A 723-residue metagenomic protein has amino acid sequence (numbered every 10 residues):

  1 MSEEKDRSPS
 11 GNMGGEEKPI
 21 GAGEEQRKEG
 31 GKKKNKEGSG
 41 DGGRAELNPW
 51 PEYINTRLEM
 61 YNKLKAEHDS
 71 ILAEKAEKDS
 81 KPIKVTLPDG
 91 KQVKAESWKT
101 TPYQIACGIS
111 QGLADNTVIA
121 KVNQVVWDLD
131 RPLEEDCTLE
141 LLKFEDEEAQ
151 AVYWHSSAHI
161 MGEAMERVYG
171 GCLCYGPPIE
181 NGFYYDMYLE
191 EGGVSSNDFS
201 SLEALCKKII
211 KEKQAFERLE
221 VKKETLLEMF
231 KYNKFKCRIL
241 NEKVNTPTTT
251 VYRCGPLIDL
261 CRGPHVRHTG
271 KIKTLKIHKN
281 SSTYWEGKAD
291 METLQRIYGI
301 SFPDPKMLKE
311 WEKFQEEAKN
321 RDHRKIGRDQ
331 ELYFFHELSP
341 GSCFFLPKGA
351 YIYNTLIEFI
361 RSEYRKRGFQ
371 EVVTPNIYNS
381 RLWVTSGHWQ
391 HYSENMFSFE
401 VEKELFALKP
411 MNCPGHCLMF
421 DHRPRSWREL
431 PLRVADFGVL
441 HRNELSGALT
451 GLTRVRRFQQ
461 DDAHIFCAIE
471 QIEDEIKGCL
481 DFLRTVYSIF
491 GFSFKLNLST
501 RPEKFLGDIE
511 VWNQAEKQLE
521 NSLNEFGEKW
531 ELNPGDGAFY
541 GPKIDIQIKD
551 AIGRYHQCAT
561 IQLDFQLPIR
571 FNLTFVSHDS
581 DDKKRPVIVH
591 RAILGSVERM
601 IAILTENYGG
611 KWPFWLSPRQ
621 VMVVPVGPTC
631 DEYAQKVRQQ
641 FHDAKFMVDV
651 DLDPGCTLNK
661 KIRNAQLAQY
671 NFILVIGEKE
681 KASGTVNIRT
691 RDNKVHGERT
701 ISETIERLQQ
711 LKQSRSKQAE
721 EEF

Functional and structural regions predicted by a protein language model:
S2-C174, P178-E180, D186-F723: NTP/phosphate- and nucleic-acid-binding module
